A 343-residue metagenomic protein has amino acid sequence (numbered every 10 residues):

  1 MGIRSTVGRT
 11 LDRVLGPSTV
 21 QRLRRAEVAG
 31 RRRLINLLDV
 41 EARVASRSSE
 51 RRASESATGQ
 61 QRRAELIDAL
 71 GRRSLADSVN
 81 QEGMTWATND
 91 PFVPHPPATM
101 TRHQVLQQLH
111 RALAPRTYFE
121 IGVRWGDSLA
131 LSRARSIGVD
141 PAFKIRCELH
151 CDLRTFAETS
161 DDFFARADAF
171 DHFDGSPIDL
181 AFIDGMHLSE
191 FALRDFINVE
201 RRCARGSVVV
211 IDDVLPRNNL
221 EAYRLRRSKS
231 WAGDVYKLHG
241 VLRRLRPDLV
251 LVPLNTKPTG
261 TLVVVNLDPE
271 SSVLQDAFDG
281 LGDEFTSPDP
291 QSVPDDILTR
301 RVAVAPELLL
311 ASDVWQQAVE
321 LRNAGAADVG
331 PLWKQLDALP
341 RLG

Functional and structural regions predicted by a protein language model:
I3-F182, M186-V210, V214-G343: A short alpha-helical cap/connector motif
